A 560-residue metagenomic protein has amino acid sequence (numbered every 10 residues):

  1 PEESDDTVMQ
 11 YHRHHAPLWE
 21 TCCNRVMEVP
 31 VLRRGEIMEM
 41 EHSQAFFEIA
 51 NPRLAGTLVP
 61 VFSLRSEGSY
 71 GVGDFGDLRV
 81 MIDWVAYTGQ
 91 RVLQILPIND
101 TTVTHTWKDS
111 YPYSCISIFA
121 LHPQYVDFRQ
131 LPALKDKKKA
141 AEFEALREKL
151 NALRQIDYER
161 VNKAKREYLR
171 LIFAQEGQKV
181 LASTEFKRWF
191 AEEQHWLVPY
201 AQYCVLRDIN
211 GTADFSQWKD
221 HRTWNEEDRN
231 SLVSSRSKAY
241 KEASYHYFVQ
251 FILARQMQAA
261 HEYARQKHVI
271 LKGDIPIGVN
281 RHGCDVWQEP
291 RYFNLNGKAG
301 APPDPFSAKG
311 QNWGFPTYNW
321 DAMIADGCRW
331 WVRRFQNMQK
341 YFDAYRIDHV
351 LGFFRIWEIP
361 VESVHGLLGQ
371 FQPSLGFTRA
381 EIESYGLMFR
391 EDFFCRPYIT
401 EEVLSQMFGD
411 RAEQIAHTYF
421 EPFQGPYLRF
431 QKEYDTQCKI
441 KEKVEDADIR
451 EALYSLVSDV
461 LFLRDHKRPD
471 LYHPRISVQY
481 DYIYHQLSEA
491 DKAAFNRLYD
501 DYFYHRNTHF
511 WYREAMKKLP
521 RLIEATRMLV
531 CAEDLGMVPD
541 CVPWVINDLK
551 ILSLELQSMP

Functional and structural regions predicted by a protein language model:
P1-S4, W19: Intrinsic disorder/low-complexity segments
E3-Q10, I347: Targeting/processing segments of secretory and organellar proteins
R13-A16: Short hydrophobic alpha-helical segments enriched in small aliphatic residues
W19, C23, E28-P560: Catalytic cores of glycan-processing enzymes that make or break glycosidic bonds
